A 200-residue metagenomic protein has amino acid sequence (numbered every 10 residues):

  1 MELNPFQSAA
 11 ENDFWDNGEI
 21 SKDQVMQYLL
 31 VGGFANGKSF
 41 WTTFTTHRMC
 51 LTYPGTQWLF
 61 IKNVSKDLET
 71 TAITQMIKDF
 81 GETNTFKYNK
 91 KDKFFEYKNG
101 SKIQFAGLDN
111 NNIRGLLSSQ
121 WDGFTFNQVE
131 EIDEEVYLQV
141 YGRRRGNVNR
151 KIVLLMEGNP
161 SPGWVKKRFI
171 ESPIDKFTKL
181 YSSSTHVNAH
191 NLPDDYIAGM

Functional and structural regions predicted by a protein language model:
M1-M200: Phosphate/NTP-binding elements of NTP-utilizing enzymes
